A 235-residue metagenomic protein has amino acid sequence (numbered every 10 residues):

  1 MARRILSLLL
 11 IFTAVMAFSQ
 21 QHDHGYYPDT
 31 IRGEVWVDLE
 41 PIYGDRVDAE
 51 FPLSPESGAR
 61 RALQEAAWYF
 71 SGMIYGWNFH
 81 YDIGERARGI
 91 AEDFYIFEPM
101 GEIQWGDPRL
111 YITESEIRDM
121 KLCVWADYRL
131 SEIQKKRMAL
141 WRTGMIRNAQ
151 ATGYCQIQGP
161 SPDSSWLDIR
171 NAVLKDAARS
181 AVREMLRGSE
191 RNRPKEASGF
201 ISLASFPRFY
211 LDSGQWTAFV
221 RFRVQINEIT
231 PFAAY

Functional and structural regions predicted by a protein language model:
R4-A14: Sec-dependent N-terminal signal peptides
F18-Y235: Domain-level marker for long, solvent-exposed, non-transmembrane regions
